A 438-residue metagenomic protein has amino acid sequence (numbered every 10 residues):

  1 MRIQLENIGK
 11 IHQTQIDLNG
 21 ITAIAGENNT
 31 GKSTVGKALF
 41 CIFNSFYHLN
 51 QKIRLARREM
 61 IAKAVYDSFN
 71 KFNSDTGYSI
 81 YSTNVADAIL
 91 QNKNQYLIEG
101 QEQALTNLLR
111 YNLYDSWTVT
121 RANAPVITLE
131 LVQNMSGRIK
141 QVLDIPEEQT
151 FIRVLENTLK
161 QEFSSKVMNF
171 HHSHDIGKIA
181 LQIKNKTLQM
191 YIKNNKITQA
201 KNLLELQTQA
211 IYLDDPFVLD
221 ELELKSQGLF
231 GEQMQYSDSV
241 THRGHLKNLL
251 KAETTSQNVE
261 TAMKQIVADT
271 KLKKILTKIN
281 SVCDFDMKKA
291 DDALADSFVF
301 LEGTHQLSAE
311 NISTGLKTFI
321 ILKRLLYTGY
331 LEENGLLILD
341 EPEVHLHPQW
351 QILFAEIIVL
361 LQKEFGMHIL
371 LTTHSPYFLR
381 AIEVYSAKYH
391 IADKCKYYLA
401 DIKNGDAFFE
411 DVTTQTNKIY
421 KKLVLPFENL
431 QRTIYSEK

Functional and structural regions predicted by a protein language model:
M1-L49, V299-Q431, Y435: Switch/communication elements of ASCE P-loop NTPase nucleotide-binding domains
S45-Y327, L331-N334, A407-K438: Phosphate-coordinating catalytic segments in nucleotide- and nucleic-acid-processing enzymes
